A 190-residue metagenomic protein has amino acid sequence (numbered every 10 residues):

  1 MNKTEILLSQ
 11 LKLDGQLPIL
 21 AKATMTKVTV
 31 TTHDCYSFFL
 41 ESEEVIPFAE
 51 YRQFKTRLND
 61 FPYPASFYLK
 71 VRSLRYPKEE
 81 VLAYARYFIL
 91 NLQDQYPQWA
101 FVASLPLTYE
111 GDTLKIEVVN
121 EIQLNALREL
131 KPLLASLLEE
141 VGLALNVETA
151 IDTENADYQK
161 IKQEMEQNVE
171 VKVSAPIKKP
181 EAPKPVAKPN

Functional and structural regions predicted by a protein language model:
M1-N190: Intrinsically disordered, low-complexity basic tails and flexible linkers associated with large NTP-driven
